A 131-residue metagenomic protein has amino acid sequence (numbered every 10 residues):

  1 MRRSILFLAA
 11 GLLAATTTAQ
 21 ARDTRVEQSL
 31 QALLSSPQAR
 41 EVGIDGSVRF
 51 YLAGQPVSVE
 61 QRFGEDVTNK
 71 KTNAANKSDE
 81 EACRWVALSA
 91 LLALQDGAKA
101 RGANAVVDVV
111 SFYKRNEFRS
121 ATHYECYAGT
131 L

Functional and structural regions predicted by a protein language model:
M1-S4: Positively charged n-region of N-terminal signal peptides that target proteins for export
F7-A15: Bacterial N-terminal signal peptides
T17-A21: Sec/Tat signal peptide C-region and signal peptidase I cleavage site
R22-A32: N-terminal amphipathic, basic helical "cap/leader" segment at the start of enzyme domains
L33-A75: Compositionally biased P/S/T/G-rich terminal and signal peptide-adjacent segments that lie outside catalytic cores
G64-E117: Short, well-ordered alpha-helical segments
F118-T122: Short secondary-structure transition/capping segments
H123-L131: C-terminal edge-of-domain segments
